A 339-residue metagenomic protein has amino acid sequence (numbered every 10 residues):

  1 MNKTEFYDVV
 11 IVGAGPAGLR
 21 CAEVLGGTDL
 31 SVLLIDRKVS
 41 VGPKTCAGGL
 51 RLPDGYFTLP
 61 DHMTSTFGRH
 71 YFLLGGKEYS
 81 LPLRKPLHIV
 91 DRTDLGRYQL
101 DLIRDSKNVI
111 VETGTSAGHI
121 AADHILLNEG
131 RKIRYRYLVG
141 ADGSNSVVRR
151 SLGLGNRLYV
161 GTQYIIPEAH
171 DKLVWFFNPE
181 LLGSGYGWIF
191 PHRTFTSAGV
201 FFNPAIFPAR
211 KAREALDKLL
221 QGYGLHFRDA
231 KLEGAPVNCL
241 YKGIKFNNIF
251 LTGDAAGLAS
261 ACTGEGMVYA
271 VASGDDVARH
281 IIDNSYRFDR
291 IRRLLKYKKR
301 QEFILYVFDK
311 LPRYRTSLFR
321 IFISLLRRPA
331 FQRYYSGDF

Functional and structural regions predicted by a protein language model:
N2-A17: Beta1/beta-strand and adjacent pyrophosphate-binding region of the FAD-binding site in flavoprotein oxidoreductases
V10, A14, G26-T45: Glycine-rich FAD pyrophosphate-binding loop
K38-D61: Conserved N-terminal glycine-rich FAD pyrophosphate-binding loop of Rossmann-like flavoproteins
G49, N145-F176, K231-N238: Central beta-strand plus flanking loop segment that forms part of the substrate or channel wall within the catalytic
Y56-L59, M63-S151, R157-T162: Conserved N-terminal helical subregion
S116, I206-H280, Y286: FAD/FMN-dependent oxidoreductases across multiple families
N178-F207: Active-site substrate-recognition segment that forms the wall of the catalytic cavity or substrate channel
L240-K242, R279-T316: Active-site-proximal substrate-binding core of FAD-dependent oxidoreductases
